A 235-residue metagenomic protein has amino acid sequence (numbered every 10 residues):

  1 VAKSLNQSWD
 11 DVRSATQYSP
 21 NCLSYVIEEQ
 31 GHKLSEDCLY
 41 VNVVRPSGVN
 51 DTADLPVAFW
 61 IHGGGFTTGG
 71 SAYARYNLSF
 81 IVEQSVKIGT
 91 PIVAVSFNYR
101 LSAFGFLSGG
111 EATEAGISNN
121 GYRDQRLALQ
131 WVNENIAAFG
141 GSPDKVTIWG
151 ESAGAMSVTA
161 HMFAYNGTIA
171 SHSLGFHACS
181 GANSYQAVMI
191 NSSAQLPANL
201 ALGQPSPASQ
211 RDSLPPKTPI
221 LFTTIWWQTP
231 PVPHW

Functional and structural regions predicted by a protein language model:
V1-A53, L214-P216: Catalytic-loop region of hydrolases
A2-K3, D124, P219, Q228: Intrinsically disordered, low-complexity regions enriched in Ser/Pro/Gly/Gln/His and often acidic
Q7, S102-L107, P219-I220, T224: Flexible, active-site-adjacent loop/turn segments at secondary-structure boundaries
V12, E134, T229-P230: Enriched - but not universal
S14, S71, G109-A112, I220 (+1 more regions): Short capping/connector residues at structural and topological boundaries
C22, N77, G109, Q210-R211 (+1 more regions): Helix N-terminus capping/helix-initiation residues
E28-P207, P233: Serine-hydrolase-like catalytic core of hydrolytic proteins
R211-W235: Substrate-gating cap/lid region and adjacent catalytic-acid/histidine neighborhood within extracellular/lumenal
